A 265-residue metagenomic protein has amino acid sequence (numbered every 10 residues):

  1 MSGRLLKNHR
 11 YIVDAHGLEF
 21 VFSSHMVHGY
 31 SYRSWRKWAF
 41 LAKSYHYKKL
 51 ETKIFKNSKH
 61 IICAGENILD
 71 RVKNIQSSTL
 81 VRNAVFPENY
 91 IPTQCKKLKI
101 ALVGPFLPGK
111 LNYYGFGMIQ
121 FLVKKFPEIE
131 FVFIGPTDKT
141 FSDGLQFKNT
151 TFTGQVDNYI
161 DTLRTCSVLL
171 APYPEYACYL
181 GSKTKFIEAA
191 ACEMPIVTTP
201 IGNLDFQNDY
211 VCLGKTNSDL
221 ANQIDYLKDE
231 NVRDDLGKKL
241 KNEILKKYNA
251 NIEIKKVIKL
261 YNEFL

Functional and structural regions predicted by a protein language model:
L18-S23, V27-I61: Membrane-proximal helix-turn-helix segments that form the acceptor-binding/catalytic region of lipid-linked
K53-K56, D157-C166, A191: Short acidic alpha-helix that forms the nucleotide-activated donor recognition element in Leloir-type transferases
K59, R164-Y179, M194: Acidic donor-binding loop of glycosyltransferase active sites
N67, A84: Carbohydrate-associated surface elements
V85-Y90, K96-G144, F152-Y159: Conserved catalytic-core segment of nucleotide-activated headgroup transferases in glycan assembly
K110-Y114, A171-E188, T198-N208: Nucleotide-sugar-dependent
Y210-S218, D225-N231: Conserved acidic donor-binding segment of nucleotide-sugar-dependent glycosyltransferases
D229-E263: A charged, aromatic-enriched C-terminal amphipathic alpha-helix characteristic of glycosyltransferases across folds
